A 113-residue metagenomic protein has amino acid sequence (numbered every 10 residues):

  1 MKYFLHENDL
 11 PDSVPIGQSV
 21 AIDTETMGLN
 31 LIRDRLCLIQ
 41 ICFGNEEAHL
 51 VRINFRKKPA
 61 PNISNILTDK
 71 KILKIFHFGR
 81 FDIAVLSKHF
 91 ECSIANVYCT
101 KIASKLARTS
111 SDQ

Functional and structural regions predicted by a protein language model:
M1-V20, T24: N-terminal accessory regions of nucleic-acid-interacting proteins
N8-D12, L29, I63-N65: Short, flexible, glycine/charge-rich loop motifs used to bind or transfer phosphoryl groups or to couple energy/partner
I16-A21, G28-N30, I53-F55, I83: A short linear-motif detector with a strong N-terminal bias
Q18, R35-C37, E47: A generic structural signal for short beta-strands and their flanking turns/coil linkers
A21, N30, L36-C42: Non-catalytic, usually N-terminal nucleic-acid engagement modules in DNA/RNA processing proteins
T26-G28, I102: Short, glycine/acidic-enriched loop or turn micro-motifs at the edges of active sites
L31-I32, S111: Alpha-helix N-cap/helix-start motif
Q40-Q113: Active-site-proximal helix-loop-helix substrate-binding element of RNase H-like nuclease domains
